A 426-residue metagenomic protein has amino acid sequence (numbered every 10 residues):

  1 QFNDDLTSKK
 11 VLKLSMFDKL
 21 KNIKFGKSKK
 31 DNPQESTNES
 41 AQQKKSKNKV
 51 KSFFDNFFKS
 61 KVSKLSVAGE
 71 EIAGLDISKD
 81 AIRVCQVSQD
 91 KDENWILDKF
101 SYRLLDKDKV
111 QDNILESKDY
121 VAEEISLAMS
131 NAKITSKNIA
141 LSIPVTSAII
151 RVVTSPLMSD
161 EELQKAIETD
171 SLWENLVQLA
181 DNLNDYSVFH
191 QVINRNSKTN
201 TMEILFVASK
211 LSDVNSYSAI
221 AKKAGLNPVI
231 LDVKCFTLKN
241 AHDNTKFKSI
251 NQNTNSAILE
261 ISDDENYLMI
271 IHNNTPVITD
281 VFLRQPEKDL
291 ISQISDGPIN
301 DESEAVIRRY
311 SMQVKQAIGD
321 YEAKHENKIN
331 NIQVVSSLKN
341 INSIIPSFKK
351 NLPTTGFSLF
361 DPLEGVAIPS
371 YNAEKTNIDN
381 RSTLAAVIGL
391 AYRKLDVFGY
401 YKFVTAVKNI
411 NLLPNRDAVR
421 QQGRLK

Functional and structural regions predicted by a protein language model:
Q1-K426: Hydrophobic/aromatic-enriched cytosolic interaction surfaces used to assemble or bind macromolecules
